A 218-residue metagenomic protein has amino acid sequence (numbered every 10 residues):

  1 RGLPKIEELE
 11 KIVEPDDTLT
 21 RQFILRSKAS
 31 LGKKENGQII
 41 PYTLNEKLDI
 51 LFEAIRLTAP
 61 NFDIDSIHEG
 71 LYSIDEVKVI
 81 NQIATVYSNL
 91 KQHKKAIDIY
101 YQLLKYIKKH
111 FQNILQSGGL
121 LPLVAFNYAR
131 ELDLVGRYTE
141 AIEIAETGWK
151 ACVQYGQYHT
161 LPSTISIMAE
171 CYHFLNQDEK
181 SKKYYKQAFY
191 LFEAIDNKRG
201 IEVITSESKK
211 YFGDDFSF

Functional and structural regions predicted by a protein language model:
R1-E46: Flexible inter-repeat linkers and adjacent short helices within tandem amphipathic alpha-helical repeat scaffolds
E7-E14, D49-D65, Y101-Q112, E146-Q157 (+1 more regions): Amphipathic alpha-helical segments of tetratricopeptide repeats
E14-D16, L71, Q116, G156 (+2 more regions): Structural signature of alpha-solenoid helical repeat scaffolds
F23, L71, K78, Q116-G119 (+3 more regions): Residue register of alpha-helical TPR repeats
